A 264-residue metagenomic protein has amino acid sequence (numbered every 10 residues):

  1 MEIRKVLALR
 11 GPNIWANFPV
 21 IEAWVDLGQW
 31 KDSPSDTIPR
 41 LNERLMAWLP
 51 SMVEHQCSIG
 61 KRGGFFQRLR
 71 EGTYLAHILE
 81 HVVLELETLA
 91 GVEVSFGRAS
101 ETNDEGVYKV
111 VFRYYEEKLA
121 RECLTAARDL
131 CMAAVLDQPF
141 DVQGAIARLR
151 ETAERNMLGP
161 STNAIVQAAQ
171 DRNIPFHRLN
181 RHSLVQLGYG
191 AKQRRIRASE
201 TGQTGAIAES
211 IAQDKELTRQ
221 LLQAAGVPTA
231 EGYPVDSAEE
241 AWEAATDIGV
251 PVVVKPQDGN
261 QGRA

Functional and structural regions predicted by a protein language model:
M1-A145, T152-E154: Long, compositionally biased, glycine/small-hydrophobic-enriched stretches that function as flexible linkers, tethers
P39, L45, R194-A264: Active-site nucleotide/adenylate-binding loops and adjacent lid/helix of ATP-dependent enzymes
E101, H177-L179, V254: Short beta-strand
N103-V107, L179-L184, Q261: Short Gly/Ser/Thr- and Asp/Glu-enriched loop/turn motifs at secondary-structure junctions
E154-L158, T162-V166, Q170: Hydrophobic alpha-helical hairpins/lids featuring a short glycine-rich hinge
I165-L184: Structured, non-catalytic alpha/beta "coupling" segments that mediate domain-domain communication and provide generic
L184-L187, A206: Extracytoplasmic/secretory soluble proteins
G188-R194: Glycine-rich loop at the start of a catalytic domain that most often binds anionic cofactors/ligands
